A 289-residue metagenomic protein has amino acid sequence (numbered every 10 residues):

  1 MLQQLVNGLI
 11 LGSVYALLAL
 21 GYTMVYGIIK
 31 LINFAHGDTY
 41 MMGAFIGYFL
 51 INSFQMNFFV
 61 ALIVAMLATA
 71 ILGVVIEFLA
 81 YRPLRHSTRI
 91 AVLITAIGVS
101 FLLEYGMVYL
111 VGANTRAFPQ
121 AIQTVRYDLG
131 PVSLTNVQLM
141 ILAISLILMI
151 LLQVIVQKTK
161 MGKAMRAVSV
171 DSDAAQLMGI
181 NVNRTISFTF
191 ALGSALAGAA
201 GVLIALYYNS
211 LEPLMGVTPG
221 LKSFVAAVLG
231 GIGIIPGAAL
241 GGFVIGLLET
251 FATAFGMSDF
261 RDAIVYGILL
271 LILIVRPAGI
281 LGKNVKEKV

Functional and structural regions predicted by a protein language model:
M1-L18, I46, M56-A61, S87-A91 (+5 more regions): Membrane-interfacial amphipathic/re-entrant helices at transmembrane-helix boundaries
M1-V14, L134, I155-V156, K160 (+2 more regions): Inter-helical junctions in multi-pass inner-membrane proteins, predominant in energy-converting antiporter-like
V6, I28-V75, L79, F255: Membrane-embedded helix boundary and interhelical linker motif in transport proteins
L17, T69, K222-I245, G267-V275 (+1 more regions): Hydrophobic alpha-helical transmembrane segments of polytopic membrane proteins
Y22, M56-V99, G106, L240-I245 (+1 more regions): Alpha-helical transmembrane segments within multi-pass membrane transporters and channels
Y22-A44, F58, H86-A91, M161-A164 (+6 more regions): Short, non-helical or kinked segments that cap or interrupt transmembrane helices
L84-K158, T185, F251, G256 (+3 more regions): Transmembrane helix-bundle core of multi-pass membrane transporters and related energy-transducing complexes
L129, S133-L211, I235-G241: Helix-loop-helix "hairpin" substructures at the membrane interface of multi-pass membrane proteins
